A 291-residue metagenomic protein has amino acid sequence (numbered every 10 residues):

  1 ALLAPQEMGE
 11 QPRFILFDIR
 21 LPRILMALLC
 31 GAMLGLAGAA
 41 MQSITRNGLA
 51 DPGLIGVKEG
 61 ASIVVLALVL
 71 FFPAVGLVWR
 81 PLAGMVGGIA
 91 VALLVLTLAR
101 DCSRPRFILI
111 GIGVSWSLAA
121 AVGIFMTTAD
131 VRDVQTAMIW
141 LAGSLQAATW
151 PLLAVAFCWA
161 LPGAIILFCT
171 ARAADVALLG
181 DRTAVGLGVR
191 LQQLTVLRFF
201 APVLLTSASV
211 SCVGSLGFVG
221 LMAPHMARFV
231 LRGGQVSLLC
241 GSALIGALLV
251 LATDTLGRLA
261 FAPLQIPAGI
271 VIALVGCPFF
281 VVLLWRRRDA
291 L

Functional and structural regions predicted by a protein language model:
A1-L291: Alpha-helical transmembrane segments in inner-membrane proteins
